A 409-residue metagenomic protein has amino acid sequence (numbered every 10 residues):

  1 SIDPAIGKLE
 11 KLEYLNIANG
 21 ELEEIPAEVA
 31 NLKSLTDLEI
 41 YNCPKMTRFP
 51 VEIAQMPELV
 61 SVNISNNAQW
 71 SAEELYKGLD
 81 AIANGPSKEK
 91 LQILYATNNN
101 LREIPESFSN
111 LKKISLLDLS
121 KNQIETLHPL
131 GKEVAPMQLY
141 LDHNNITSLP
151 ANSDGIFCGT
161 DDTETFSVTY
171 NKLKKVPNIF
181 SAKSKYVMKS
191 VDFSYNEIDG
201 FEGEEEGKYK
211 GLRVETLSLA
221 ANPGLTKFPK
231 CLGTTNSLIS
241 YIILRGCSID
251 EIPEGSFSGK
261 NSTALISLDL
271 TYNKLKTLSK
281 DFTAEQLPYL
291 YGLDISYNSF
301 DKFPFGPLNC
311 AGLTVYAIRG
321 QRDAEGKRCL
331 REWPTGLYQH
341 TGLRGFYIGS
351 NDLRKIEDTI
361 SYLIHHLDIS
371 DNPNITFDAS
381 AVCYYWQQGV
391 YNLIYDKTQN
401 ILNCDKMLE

Functional and structural regions predicted by a protein language model:
I2-A5, I25-E28, F49-V51, A72-A83 (+13 more regions): The feature encodes a structural signal of leucine-rich repeats
G7-K11, A30-L35, C43, A54-L59 (+15 more regions): Leucine-rich repeat
L12-I17, L35-I40, L59-I64, Q92-A96 (+12 more regions): Conserved hydrophobic beta-strand positions in leucine-rich repeat
G20, C43, N67, N99 (+12 more regions): Consensus "Asn ladder" position of solenoid repeat domains
V62, L293, R354-E409: Leucine-rich solenoid repeat scaffolds
L212, E251, A264-S267, T271-Y272 (+8 more regions): Extracellular regions of mammalian proteins, primarily the fibronectin type-III
